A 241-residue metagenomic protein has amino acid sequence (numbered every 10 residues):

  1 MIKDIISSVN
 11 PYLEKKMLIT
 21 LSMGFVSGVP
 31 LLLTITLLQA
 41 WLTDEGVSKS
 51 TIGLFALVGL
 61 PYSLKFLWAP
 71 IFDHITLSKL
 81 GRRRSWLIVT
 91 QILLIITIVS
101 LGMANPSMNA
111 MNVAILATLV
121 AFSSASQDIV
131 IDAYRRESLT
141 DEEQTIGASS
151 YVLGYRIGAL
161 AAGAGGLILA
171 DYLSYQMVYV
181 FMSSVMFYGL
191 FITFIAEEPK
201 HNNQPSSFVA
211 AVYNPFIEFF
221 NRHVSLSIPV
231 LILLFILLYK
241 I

Functional and structural regions predicted by a protein language model:
I2-Y62, I228-F235, Y239-I241: Helix-loop boundary and gating motifs at the non-cytosolic
P61-F66, E143-A170: Glycine-rich segments within core transmembrane alpha-helices of 12-TM secondary carriers
P70-I75, G102-M103, L160-V180: Transmembrane alpha-helix termini and helix-breaking/packing motifs in multi-pass membrane transporters
H74-Q91: Cytoplasmic membrane-interface "Motif A"-like loop-to-helix N-cap segments of 12-TM Major Facilitator Superfamily
L87-M108: C-terminal ends and interior cores of transmembrane alpha-helices in multi-pass membrane transporters/permeases
V89-I96, Q176-I195: Symmetry-related core transmembrane helices of the 12-TM Major Facilitator Superfamily/SLC fold
L119-G154: Cytoplasmic helix-loop-helix junction between adjacent transmembrane helices in 12-TM secondary transporters
I195-I217: Flexible cytoplasmic inter-helical loops of multi-pass small-molecule transporters
